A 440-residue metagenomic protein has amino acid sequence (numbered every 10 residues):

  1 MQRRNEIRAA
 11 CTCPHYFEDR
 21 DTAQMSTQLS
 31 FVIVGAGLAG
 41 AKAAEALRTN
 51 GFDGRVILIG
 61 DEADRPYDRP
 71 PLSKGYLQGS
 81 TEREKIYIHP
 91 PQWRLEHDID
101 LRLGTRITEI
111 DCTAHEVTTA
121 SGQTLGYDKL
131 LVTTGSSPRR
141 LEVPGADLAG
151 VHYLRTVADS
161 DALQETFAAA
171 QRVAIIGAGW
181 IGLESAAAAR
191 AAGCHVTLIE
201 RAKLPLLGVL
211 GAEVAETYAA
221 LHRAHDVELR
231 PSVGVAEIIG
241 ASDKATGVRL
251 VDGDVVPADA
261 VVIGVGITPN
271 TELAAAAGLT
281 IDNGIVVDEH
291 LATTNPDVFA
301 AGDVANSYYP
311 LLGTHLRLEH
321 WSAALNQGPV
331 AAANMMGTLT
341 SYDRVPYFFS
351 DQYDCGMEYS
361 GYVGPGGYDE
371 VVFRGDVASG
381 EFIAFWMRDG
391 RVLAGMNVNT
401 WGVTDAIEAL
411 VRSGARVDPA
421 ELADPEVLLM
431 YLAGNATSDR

Functional and structural regions predicted by a protein language model:
Y16-D21, S26-V32, Y87-A174, R249-V251 (+4 more regions): FAD-binding core/adjacent interface of flavoenzyme oxidoreductases
D21-T22, S26-S30, T49, V304-D405: Mid-to-C-terminal Rossmann-like scaffold of FAD/NAD(P)H-dependent oxidoreductases
S26-D100, A188-L210, A406: Beta1-alpha1 glycine-rich phosphate/pyrophosphate-binding loop at the start of Rossmann-like nucleotide-binding domains
S30, D254-T280, C355-A436: C-terminal catalytic lobe of FAD-dependent flavoproteins
G35-L38, R155, I176-G179: Glycine-rich Rossmann-fold phosphate-binding loop(s) that bind the pyrophosphate of adenine dinucleotide cofactors
G40, G182-L183: N-terminal Rossmann-fold NAD(P) dinucleotide-binding loop
D53, L101-T119, L125, A192-E289: A Rossmann-like FAD-binding core segment of flavoenzymes
D147-Q171, G240-R249, D254-V330: FAD-site-proximal beta/loop scaffold in flavoenzymes
